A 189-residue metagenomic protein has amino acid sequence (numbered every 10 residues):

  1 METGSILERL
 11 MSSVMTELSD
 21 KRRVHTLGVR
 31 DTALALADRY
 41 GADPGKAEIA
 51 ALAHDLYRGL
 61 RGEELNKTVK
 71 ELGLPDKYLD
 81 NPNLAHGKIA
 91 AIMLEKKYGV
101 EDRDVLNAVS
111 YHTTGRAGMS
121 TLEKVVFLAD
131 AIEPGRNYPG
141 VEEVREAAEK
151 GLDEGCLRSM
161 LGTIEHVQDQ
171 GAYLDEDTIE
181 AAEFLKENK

Functional and structural regions predicted by a protein language model:
M1-L7: Conserved N-terminal diphosphate/IPP-binding helix and adjacent helical/loop segment of trans-prenyltransferase domains
R9-T16, L34, R39-R158: Divalent metal-dependent catalytic cores for phosphoryl transfer on phosphate-bearing substrates
S19, D38, T114, E165-A172: Generic secondary-structure signature for well-ordered alpha-helical cores
D20-V24: A short, charge-rich alpha-helical start-of-domain segment used by transcription regulators
E165-K189: Charged phosphate-binding loop/patch that engages nucleotide di/tri-phosphates or the phosphate backbone of nucleic
